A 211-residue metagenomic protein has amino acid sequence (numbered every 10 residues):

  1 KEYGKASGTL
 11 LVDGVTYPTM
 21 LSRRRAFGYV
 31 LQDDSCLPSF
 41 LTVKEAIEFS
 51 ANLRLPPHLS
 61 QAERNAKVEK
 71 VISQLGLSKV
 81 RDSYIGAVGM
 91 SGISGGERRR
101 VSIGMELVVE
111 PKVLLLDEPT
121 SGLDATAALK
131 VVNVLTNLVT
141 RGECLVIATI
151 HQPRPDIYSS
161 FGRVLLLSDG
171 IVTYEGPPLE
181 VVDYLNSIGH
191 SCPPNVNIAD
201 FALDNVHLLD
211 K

Functional and structural regions predicted by a protein language model:
Y3-K5, V15-G28: ABC ATPase NBD coupling module
Y29-D33, S39-P56, E63, K67-K70: Q-loop/switch helix immediately C-terminal to the Walker
L77, S83-V101: ABC ATPase nucleotide-binding domain "signature motif"
E106-L107: ABC ATPase C-loop
E110: Conserved catalytic motifs of ABC-family nucleotide-binding domains
L114-E118: Catalytic Walker B motif of ABC-type/P-loop ATPase nucleotide-binding domains
T126, V134-H151: Conserved catalytic loops of ABC-family nucleotide-binding domains
P153-E180: H-loop (His-switch) and adjacent beta-strand-loop-beta switch element of ABC-type ATPase nucleotide-binding domains
